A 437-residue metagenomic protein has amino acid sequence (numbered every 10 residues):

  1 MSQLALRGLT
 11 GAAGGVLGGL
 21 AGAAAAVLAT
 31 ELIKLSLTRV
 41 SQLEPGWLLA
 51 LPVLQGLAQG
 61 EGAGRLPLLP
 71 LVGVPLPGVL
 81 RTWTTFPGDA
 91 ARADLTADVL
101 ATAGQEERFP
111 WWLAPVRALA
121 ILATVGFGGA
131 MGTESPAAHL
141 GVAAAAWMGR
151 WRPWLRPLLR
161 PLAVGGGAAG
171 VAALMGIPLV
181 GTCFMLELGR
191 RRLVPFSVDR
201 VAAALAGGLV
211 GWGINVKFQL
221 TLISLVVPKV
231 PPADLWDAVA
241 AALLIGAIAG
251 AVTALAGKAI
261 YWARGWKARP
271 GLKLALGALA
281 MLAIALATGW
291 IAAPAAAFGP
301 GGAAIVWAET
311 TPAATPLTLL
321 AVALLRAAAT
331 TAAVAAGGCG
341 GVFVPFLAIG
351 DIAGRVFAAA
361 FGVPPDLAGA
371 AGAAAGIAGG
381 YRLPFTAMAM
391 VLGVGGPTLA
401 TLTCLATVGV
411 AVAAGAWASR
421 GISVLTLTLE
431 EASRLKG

Functional and structural regions predicted by a protein language model:
M1-G437: Alpha-helical transmembrane segments and immediately membrane-proximal extracytoplasmic
